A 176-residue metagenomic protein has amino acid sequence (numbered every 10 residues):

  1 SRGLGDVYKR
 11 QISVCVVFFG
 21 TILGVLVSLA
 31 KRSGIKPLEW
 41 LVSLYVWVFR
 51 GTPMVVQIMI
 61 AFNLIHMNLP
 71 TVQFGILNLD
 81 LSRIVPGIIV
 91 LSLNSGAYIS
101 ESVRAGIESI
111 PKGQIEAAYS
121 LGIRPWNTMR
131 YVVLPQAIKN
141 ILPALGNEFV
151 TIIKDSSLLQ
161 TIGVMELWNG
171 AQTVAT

Functional and structural regions predicted by a protein language model:
S1-T176: Transmembrane alpha-helices and adjacent helix-loop boundaries
